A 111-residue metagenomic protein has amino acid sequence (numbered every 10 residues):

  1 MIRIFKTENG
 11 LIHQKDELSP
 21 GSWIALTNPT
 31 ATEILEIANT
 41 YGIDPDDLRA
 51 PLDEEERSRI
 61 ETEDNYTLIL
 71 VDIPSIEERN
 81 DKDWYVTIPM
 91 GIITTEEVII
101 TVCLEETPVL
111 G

Functional and structural regions predicted by a protein language model:
M1-G111: Peripheral, non-transmembrane regulatory/ligand-interaction domains of membrane transport proteins
